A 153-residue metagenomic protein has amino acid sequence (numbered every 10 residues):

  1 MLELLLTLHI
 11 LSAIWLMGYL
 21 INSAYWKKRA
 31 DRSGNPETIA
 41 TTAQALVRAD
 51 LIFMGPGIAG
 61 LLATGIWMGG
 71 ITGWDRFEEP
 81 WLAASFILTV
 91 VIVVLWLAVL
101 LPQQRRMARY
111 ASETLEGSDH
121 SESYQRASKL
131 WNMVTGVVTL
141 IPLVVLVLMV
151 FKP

Functional and structural regions predicted by a protein language model:
M1-P153: Polytopic transmembrane helical bundles with strong interfacial aromatic enrichment
